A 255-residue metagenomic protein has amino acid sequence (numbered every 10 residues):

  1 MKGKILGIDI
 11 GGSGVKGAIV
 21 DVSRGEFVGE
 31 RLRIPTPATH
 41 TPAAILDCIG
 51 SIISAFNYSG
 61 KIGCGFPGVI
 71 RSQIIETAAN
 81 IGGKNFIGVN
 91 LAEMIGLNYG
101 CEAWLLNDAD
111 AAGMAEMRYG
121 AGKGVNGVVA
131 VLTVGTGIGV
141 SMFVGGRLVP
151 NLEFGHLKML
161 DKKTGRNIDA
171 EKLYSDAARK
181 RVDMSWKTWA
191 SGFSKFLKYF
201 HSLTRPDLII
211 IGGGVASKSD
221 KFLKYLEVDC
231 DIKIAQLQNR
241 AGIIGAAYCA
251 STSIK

Functional and structural regions predicted by a protein language model:
M1-K61, I70-I75, L91-C101, A115-V134 (+1 more regions): ATP-binding/phosphotransfer module of carbohydrate and carboxylate kinases, centering on a glycine-rich
G65-P67: Non-cysteine beta-strand/loop elements that form the S-adenosyl-L-methionine
I75-G88: A charged helix-plus-loop insertion that forms the helical arch/lid used to bind and gate nucleic-acid substrates
A103-D108: General beta-strand structural signal in soluble alpha/beta enzymes
